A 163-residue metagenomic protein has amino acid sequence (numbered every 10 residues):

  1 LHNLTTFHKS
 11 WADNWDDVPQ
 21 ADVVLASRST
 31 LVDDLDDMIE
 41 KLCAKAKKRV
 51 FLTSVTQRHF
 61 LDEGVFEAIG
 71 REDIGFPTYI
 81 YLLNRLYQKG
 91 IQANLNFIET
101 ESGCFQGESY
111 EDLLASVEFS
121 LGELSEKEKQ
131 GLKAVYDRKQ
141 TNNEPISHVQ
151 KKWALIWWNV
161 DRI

Functional and structural regions predicted by a protein language model:
L1-D13: Conserved SAM-binding strand-loop segment of SAM-dependent methyltransferases
W11-D37, C43, S54-T56: A short SAM/SAH-binding and catalytic strip from SAM-dependent methyltransferases
V32, V55-F60, I98-E101: Short "lid" loop at the C-terminus of a central beta-strand within the Rossmann-like core of SAM-dependent
C43-A44, Q88: Solvent-exposed polar/charged
K45-F51: Short glycine-dipeptide loop
V55-D73: Short, glycine-/aromatic-enriched active-site segment of Class I SAM-dependent methyltransferases
E67-Y79, L121-E123: Acceptor-substrate binding/catalytic loop of class I
N94-I163: Conserved Class I S-adenosyl-L-methionine
